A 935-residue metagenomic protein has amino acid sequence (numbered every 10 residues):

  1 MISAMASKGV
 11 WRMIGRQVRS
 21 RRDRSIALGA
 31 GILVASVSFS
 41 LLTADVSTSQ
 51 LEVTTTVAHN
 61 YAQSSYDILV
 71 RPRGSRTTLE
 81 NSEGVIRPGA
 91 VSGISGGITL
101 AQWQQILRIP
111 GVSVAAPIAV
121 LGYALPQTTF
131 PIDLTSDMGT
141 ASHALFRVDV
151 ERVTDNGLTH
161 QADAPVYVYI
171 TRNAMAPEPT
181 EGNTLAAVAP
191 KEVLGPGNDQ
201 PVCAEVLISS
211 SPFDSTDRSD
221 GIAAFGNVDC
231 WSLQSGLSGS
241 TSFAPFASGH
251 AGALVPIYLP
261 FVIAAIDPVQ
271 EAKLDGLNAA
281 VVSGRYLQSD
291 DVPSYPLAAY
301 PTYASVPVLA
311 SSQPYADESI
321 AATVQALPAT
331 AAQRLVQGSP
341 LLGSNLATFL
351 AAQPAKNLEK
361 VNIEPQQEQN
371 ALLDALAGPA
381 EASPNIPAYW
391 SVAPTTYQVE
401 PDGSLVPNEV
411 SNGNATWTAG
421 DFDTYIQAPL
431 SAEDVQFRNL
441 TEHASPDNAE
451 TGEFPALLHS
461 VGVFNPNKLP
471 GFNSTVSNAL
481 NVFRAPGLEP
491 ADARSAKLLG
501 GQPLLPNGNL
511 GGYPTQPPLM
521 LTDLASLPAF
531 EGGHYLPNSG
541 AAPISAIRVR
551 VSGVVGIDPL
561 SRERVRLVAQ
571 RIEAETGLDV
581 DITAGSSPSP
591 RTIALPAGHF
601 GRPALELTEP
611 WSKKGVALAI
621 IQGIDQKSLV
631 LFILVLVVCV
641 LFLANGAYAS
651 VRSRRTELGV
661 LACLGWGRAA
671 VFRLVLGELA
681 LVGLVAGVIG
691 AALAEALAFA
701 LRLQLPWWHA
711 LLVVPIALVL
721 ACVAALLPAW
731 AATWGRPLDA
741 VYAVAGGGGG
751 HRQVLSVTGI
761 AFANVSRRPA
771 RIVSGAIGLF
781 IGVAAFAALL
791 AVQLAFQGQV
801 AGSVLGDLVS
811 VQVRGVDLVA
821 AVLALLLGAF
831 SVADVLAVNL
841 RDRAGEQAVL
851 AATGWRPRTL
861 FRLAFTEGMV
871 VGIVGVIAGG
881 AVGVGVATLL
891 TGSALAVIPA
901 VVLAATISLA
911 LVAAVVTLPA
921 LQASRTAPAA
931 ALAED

Functional and structural regions predicted by a protein language model:
M1-A30, L51-S65, R591-A597, A604-K614 (+6 more regions): Feature of multi-pass inner-membrane transport and sensor proteins that recognizes transmembrane helices together
L28-S38, Q622-N645, V682-A686, G690 (+11 more regions): Alpha-helical transmembrane segments of integral membrane proteins
V37-I68, R73-E80, A141-R147, K627 (+3 more regions): Alpha-helical transmembrane segments
T43-A44, S628-L658, V671, L676 (+6 more regions): A hydrophobic alpha-helix feature that marks transmembrane segments and, especially, their cytosolic C-terminal ends
S49, G556-L560, R564, Q570 (+3 more regions): Peri-transmembrane interface segments
S82-I544: A structural signal for hydrophobic secondary-structure junctions, strongest on transmembrane helix-loop-helix units
W103-I118, I572-D579, G665, G854: Short acidic amphipathic segments
V635, V660-A698, S774-A785, L850-L890: Transmembrane alpha-helical interface segments in multi-pass membrane proteins
